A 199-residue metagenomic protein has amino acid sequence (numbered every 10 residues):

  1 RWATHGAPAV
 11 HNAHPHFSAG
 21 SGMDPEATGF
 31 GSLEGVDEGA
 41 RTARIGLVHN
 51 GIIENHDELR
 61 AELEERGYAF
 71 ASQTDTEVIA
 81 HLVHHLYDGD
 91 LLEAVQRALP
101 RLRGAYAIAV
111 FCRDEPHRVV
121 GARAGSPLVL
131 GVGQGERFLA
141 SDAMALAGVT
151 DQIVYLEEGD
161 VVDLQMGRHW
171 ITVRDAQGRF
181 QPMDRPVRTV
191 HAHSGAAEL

Functional and structural regions predicted by a protein language model:
R1-L199: Conserved short alpha-helical segments that host acidic/polar catalytic motifs at enzyme active sites
